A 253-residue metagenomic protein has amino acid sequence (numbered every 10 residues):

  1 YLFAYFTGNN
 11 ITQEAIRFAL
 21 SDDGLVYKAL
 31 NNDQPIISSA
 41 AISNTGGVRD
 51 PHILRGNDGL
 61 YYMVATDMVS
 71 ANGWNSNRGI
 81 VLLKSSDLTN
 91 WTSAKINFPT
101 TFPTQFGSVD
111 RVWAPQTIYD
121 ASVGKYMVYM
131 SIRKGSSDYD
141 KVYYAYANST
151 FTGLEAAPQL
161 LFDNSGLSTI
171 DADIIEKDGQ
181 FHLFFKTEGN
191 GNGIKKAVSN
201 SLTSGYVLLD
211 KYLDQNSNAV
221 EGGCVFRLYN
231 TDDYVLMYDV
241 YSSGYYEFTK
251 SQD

Functional and structural regions predicted by a protein language model:
Y1-D253: Carbohydrate-active catalytic/glycan-binding domains of CAZyme proteins, especially the secreted or lumenal ectodomains
